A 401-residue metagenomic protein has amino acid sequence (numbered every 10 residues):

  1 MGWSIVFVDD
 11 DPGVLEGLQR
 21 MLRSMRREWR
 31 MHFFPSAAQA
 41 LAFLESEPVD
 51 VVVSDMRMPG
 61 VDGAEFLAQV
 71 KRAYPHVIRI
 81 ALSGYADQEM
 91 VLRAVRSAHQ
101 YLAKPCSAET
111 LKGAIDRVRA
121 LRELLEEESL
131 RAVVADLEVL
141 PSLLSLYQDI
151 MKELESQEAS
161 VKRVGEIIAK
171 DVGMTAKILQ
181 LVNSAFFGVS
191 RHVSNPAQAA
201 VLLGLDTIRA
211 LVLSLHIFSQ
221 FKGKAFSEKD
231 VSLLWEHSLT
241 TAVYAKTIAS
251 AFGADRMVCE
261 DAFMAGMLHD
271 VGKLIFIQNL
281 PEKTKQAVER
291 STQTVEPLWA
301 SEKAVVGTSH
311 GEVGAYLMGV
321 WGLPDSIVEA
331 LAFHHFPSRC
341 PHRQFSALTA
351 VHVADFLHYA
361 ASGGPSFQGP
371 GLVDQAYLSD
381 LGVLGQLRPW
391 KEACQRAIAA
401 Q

Functional and structural regions predicted by a protein language model:
W3, P12-H32: Two-component/phosphorelay signaling modules centered on CheY-like receiver
D9, D55, S83: Active-site residues of response regulator receiver
Q19, F33-V51, R72: Acidic, metal-coordinating helix/loop segments flanking the phosphotransfer/catalytic sites of two-component signaling
M25-R26, E45-E47, Q69-V77, S97: Conserved phosphotransfer cores of two-component systems
P35-Q39, V61-F66: Acidic catalytic/metal-coordinating carboxylates
M58: Receiver (REC) domain active-site loop signature in two-component systems and cognate sites in sensor histidine kinases
E65, Q69, Y85-L102, E109: Alpha4 helix (beta4-alpha4-beta5 surface) of REC/receiver domains from two-component response regulators
A108-G371: Conserved alpha-helical "signature site" that marks functionally important helical segments or helix/loop junctions
